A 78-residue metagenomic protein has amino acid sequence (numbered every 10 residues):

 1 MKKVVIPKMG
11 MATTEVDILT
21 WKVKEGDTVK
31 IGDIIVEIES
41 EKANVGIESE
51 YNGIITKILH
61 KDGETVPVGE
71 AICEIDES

Functional and structural regions predicted by a protein language model:
M1-I35, G46-N52, K57-L59: Acidic, low-complexity mobile loops and tails
K30-E48, P67-S78: Short hydrophobic beta/alpha edge segments that flank linear recognition/processing sites
G53-I72: PDZ-domain C-terminal substructure recognizer with occasional recognition of PDZ-binding tails
